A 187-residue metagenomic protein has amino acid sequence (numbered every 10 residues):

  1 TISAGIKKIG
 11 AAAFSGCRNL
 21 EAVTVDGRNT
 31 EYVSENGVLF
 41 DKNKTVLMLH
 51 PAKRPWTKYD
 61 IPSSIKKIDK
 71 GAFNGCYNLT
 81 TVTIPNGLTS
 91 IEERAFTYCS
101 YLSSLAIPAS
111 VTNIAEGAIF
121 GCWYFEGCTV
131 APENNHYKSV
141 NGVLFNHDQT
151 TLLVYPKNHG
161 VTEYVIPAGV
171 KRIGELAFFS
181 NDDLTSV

Functional and structural regions predicted by a protein language model:
T1-K8, C17-V38, K42-K67, Y77-S90 (+4 more regions): Structural signature of tandem-repeat unit edges
